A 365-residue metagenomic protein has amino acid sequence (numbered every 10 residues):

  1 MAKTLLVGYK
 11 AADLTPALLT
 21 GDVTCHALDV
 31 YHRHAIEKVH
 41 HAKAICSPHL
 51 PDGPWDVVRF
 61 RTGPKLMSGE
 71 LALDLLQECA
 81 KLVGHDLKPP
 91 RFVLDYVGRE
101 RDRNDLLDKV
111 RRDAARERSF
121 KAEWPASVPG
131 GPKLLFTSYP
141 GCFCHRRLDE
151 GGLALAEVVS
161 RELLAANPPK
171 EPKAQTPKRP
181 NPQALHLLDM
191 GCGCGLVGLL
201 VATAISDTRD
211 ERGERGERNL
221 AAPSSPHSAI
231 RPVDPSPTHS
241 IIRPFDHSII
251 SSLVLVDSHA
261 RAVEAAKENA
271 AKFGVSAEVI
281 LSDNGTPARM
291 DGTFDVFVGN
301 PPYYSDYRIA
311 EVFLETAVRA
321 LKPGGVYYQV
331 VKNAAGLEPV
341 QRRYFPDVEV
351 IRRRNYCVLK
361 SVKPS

Functional and structural regions predicted by a protein language model:
M1-C46, E150-K173, K178-D210, G216 (+4 more regions): Conserved SAM/SAH cofactor-binding pocket of Class I
D56-S68, M190-L196, F294-D306: Conserved proline-anchored active-site loop of SAM-dependent methyltransferases that bridges a beta-strand
P64-P129: N-terminal auxiliary segments of SAM/dcSAM-dependent transferases
M67, H259-A262, G292-R319: Mobile active-site "lid"/loop adjacent to the S-adenosyl-L-methionine
A72-V83, E311-P323: A short glycine-rich, Lys/Arg-flanked "PGG" loop and its adjoining helix->strand segment in the class I
L87-R91, Y303-Y304, K332-G336: Short "lid" loop at the C-terminus of a central beta-strand within the Rossmann-like core of SAM-dependent
D105-L164, A184: SAM-dependent Rossmann-like transferase core, predominantly class I methyltransferases with a strong bias toward
A320, V326-S365: C-terminal catalytic and target-recognition region of SAM-dependent MTase-like enzymes, primarily methyltransferases
